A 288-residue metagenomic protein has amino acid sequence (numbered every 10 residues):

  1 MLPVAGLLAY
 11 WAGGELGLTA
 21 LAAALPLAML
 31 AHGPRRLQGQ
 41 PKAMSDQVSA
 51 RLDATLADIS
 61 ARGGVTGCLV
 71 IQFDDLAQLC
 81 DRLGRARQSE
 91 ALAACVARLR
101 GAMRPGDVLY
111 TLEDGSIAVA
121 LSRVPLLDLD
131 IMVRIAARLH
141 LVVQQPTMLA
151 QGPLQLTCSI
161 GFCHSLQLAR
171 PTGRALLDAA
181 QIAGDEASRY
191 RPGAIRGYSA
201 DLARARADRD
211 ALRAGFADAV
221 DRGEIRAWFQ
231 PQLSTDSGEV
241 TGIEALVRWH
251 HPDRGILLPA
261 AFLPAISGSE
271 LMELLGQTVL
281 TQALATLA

Functional and structural regions predicted by a protein language model:
M1-L37: Alpha-helical transmembrane segments and their helix-membrane boundary motifs
K42-D53, S60-G67, D74-R100, Y110-D114 (+3 more regions): Conserved long alpha-helical elements within nucleotide-processing catalytic cores of c-di-GMP signaling and class III
L69-Q72, H251: Conserved metal-coordinating catalytic motifs of nucleotidyl cyclase and c-di-GMP turnover enzymes
A97-F162: GGDEF/GGEEF active-site signature
L109, R134, R138, V142-Q145 (+9 more regions): Cyclic nucleotide signaling catalytic output domains
A120-M132, A150-P153, C158-L176, L202 (+2 more regions): Catalytic strand-loop-helix junctions within cyclic-nucleotide turnover domains
D208-A265: Active-site core of bacterial EAL-family cyclic-dinucleotide phosphodiesterase domains
E239, I243-E244, L271-A288: Catalytic core of bacterial c-di-GMP phosphodiesterases, primarily the EAL and HD-GYP domains, capturing alpha-helical
